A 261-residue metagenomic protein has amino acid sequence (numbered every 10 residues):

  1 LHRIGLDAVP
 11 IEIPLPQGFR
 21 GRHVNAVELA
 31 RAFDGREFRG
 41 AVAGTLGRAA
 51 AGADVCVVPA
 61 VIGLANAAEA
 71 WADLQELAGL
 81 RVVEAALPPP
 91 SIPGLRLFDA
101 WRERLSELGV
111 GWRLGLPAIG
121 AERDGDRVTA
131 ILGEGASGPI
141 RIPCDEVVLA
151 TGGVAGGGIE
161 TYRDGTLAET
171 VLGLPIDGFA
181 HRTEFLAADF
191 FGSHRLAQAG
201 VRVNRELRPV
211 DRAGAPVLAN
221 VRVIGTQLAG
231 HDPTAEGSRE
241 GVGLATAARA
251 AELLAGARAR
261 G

Functional and structural regions predicted by a protein language model:
L1-R3, A32-A121, G138: Helical element adjacent to the flavin cofactor pocket in flavoenzyme catalytic cores
L6-R22, P89, A168-Q198: Central beta-strand plus flanking loop segment that forms part of the substrate or channel wall within the catalytic
A8-I11, G109-L116, R260: Flexible, glycine/charged-enriched surface loops at secondary-structure junctions
G18-F19, G111, L116-G133: Beta-rich nucleic-acid/ligand-interaction surfaces
P59, E134, C144, A150-T151 (+1 more regions): Short, well-ordered coil/turn residues at beta-beta hairpins and beta-strand->alpha-helix junctions within
A118, R141-V154, V221: Short hydrophobic core segments
E134, G138, I176-H181, F185-E236: FAD-binding beta-loop-beta segment adjacent to the flavin cofactor pocket
G157-D164, L218-A219, I224-R260: A conserved FAD-binding loop/helix module that cradles the flavin
